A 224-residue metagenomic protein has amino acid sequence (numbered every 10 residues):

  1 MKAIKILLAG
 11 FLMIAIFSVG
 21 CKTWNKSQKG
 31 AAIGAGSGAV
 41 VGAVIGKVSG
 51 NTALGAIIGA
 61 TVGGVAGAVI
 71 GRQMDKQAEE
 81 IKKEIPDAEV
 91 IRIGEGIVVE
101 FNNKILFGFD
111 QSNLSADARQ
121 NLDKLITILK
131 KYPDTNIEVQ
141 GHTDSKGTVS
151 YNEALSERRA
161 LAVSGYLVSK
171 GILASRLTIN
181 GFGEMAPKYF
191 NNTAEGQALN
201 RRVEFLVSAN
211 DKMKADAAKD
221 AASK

Functional and structural regions predicted by a protein language model:
M1-L8: Bacterial N-terminal signal peptides that target proteins for export
I16-G20: C-terminal motif of bacterial Sec signal peptides marking the signal peptidase cleavage site
K22-E80: Short, low-complexity, glycine-enriched hydrophobic/amphipathic alpha-helices that associate with lipid bilayers
A31-A35, A39-A43, A56, K76 (+5 more regions): Extracytoplasmic/secreted proteins, especially bacterial periplasmic and envelope-associated proteins
K47, A68, R72, E84-A88 (+3 more regions): Structured segments of extracytoplasmic/periplasmic soluble domains in secreted or envelope-associated proteins
M74-F101, I105: Amphipathic, membrane-active segments
K83-E84, F107-G141, V168, A198-N200 (+2 more regions): Periplasmic peptidoglycan-binding/anchoring modules of Gram-negative envelope and division proteins
H142-D216: Periplasmic OmpA-like peptidoglycan-binding domain that tethers envelope proteins to the cell wall
